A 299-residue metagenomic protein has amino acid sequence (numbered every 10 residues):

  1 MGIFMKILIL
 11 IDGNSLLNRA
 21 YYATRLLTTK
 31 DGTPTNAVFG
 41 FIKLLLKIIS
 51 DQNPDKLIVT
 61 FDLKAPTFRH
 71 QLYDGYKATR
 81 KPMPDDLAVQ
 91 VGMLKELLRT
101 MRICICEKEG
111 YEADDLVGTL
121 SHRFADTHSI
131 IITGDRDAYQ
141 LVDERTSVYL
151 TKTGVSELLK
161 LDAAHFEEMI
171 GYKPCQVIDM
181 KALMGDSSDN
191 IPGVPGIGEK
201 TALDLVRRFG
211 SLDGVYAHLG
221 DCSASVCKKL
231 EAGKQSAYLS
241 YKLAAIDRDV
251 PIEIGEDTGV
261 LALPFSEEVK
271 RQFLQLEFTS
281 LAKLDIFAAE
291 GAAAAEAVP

Functional and structural regions predicted by a protein language model:
G2-I58, D62, R69: Non-catalytic, usually N-terminal nucleic-acid engagement modules in DNA/RNA processing proteins
G13-N14, T60-K64, T133-R136, K152: A short beta-strand-to-loop transition that corresponds to the Sensor-1 phosphate-sensing loop of AAA+ P-loop ATPases
L17, A37-V38, I49-Q52, Q90-R99 (+2 more regions): Basic, polar low-complexity surface loops/patches
A20-A23, R69-D74, L141-T146, D162: Short acidic, glycine/serine/threonine-rich loops at helix termini
T24-T28, P66-A78, S236: A short secondary-structure junction motif
T28, A78-E253, T279: Extended two-metal-dependent nuclease catalytic cores across DNA- and RNA-processing enzymes
D55-F61, C104-E107, H128-I132, V269 (+2 more regions): Short glycine-rich phosphate-binding loop at a beta-alpha junction
A232-G233, K242-P299: Low-complexity, acidic/Ser/Thr- and charged residue-rich accessory regions of DNA metabolism proteins
